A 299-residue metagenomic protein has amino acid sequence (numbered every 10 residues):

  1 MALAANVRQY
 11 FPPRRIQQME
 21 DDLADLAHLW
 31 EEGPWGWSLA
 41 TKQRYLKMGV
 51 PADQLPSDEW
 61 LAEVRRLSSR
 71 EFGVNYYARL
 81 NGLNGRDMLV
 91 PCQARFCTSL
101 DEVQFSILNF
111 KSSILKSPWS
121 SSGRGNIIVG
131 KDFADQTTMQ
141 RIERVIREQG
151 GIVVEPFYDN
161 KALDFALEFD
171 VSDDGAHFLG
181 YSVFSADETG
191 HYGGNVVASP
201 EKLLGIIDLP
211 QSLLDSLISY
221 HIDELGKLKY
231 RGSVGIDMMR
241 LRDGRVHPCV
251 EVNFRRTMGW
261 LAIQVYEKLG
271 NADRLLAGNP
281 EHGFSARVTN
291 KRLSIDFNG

Functional and structural regions predicted by a protein language model:
A4, Y10-F11, K42-G49, R124-I127 (+3 more regions): A short acidic (Asp/Glu
A4-E102, S121: Conserved N-proximal alpha/beta basic substrate-recognition cap immediately N-terminal to, or forming the N-lobe
C92-F96, S113-R141, D164-A166, E188-G205: Glycine-rich phosphate-binding loop of ATP-grasp-fold ATP-dependent ligases
A94, N109-V129, I146-N160, I236 (+1 more regions): ATP-grasp fold ATP-binding core
K111, T137-H191, M239-P248: Phosphate-binding site of ATP-dependent enzymes
Q149-G150, P156-F157, H191-D243, F284-T289 (+1 more regions): A long amphipathic alpha-helix within ATP-dependent nucleotide-binding catalytic cores
F169-Y220, N253-G278: ATP-dependent carboxylate/phosphate-activation module, predominantly the ATP-grasp catalytic core and closely related
N271-G299: Peripheral (often C-terminal) accessory segments that flank ATP-dependent C-N-forming ligase machineries
